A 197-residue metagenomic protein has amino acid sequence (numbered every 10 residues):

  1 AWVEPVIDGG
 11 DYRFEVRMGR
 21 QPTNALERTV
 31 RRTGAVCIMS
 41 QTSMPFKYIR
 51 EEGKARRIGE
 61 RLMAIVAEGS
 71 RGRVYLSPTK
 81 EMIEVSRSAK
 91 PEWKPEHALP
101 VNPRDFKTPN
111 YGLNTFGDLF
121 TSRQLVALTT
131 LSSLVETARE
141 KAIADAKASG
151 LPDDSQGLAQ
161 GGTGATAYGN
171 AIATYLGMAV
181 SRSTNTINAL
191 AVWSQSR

Functional and structural regions predicted by a protein language model:
A1-R197: Charged, often flexible domain-edge or linker segments that flank or initiate folded functional domains
